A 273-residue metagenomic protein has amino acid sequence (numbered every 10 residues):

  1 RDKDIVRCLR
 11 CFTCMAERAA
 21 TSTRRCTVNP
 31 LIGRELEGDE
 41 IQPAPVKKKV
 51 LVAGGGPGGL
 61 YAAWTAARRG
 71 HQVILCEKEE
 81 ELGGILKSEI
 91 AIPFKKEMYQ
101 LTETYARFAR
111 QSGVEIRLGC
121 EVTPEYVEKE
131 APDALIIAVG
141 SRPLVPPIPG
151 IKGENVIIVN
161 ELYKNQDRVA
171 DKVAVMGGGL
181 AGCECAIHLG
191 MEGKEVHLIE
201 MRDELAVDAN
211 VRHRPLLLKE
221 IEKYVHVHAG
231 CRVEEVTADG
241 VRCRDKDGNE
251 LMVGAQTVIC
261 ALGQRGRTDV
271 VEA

Functional and structural regions predicted by a protein language model:
R1, F108-G119, E125: Repeat-solenoid scaffold signature
R1-V52, P57, A62-R68, V169: Flavin-dependent oxidoreductase catalytic cores
A44-E77, L82, R117-A131, A138-N155 (+2 more regions): Rossmann-like dinucleotide/flavin-binding elements
Q72-S112, H188-C231: Rossmann-like dinucleotide-binding cores of NAD(P)H-dependent redox enzymes
A238-V241: Short, hydrophobic/aromatic-rich segments at coil-to-beta transitions
